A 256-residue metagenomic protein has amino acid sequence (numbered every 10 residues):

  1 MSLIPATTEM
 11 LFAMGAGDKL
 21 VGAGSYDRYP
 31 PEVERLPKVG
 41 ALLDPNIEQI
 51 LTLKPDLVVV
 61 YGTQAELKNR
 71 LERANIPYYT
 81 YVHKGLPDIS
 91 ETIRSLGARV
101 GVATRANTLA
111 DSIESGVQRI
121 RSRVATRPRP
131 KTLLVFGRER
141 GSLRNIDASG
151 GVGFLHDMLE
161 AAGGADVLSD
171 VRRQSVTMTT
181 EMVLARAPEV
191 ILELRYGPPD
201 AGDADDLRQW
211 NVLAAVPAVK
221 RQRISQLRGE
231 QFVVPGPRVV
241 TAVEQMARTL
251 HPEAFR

Functional and structural regions predicted by a protein language model:
M1-L53, L57-L67, G164-V167, R195 (+1 more regions): A short, structured surface patch at a secondary-structure boundary
A16, R35, A74-I76, A162 (+1 more regions): Short, structured coil segments at secondary-structure junctions
G24, S149-S175, R195, Q226: His/Asp/Glu-enriched short active-site or ligand-binding loop at hydrolase and phosphoryl-transfer sites
Y29-P37, Q49, D88-I93, A204 (+1 more regions): Short, charged, surface-exposed secondary-structure boundary motifs
I47-K54, R73-A74, M178-A187: Short helices/loops that flank or line small-molecule/ion binding pockets
A65-R73, V190-Q209: A ligand-binding cleft/hinge motif common to bilobed small-molecule-binding domains
E66-L143, A165-D170, Q222-R256: Extracytoplasmic substrate-binding proteins
R172-Q174, M182, V190, Y196-G197 (+3 more regions): Acidic/histidine-enriched, beta-strand-rich ligand/metal-binding domains
